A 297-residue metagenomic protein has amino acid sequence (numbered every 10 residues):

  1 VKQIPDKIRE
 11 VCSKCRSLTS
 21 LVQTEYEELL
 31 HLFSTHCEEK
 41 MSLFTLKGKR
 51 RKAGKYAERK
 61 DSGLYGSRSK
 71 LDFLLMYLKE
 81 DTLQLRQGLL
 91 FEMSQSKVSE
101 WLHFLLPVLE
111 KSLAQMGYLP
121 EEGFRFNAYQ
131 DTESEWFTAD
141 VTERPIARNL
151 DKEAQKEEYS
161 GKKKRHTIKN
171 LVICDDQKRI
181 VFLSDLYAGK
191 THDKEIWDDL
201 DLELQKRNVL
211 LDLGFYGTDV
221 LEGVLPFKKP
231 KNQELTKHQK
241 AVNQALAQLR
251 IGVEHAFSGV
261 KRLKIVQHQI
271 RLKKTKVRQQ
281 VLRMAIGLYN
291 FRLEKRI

Functional and structural regions predicted by a protein language model:
V1-S62, I297: Charged, often Cys/His-bearing segments associated with DNA-binding zinc-finger transcription factors
F33-F44, D81, L109, V260 (+1 more regions): Short amphipathic alpha-helical segments enriched in hydrophobics
D61, L74-M76, E158-K162: Catalytic micro-motifs at enzyme active sites that drive phosphoryl/nucleotidyl and oxygen chemistry
Y65-E80: Short, amphipathic alpha-helical "recognition" segments used to contact nucleic acids or chromatin
Q84-I297: Short, well-ordered secondary-structure "scaffold" segments embedded in the functional core of diverse domains
